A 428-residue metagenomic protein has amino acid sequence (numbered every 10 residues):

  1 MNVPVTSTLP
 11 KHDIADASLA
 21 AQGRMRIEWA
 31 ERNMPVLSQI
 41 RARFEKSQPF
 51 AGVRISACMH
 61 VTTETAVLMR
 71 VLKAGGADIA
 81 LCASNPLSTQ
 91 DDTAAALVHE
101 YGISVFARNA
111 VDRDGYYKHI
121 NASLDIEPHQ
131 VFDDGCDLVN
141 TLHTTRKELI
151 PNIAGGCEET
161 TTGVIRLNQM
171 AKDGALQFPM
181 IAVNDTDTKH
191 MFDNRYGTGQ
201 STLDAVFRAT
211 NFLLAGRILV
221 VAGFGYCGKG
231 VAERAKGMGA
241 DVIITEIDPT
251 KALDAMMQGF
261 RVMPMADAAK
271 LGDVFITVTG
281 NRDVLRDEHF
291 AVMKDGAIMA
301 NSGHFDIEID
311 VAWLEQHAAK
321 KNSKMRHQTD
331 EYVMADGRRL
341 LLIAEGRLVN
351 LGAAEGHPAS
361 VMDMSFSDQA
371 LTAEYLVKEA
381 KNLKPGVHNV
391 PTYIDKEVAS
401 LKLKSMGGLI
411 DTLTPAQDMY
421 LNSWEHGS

Functional and structural regions predicted by a protein language model:
N2-F50, A83-R217: Glycine/serine-rich phosphate-binding loop and adjoining beta1-alpha1 elements at the start of nucleotide-handling
P4-P10, S18-M34, F50-R54, T62 (+3 more regions): Adenosine-phosphate binding glycine-rich loop
G52-C58, A80-C82, V220: Short glycine-rich or small-residue beta-strand-to-loop segments that form or flank ligand, phosphate, metal/Fe-S
M59-A77, K189, D193, G197-L271 (+1 more regions): Glycine-rich phosphate/diphosphate-binding loop of Rossmann-like nucleotide-binding domains
L68, D92-A94, K118-H119, N140-K147 (+6 more regions): Short acidic, glycine/serine/threonine-rich loops at helix termini
A77-Q90, I243-T245: Short internal beta-strands
A83, V131-G135, K147-T162, F290-V333 (+2 more regions): ADP-ribose/adenylate-binding Rossmann-like module
D125, H129-D133, Q258-E315: Rossmann-like NAD(P)-binding element
